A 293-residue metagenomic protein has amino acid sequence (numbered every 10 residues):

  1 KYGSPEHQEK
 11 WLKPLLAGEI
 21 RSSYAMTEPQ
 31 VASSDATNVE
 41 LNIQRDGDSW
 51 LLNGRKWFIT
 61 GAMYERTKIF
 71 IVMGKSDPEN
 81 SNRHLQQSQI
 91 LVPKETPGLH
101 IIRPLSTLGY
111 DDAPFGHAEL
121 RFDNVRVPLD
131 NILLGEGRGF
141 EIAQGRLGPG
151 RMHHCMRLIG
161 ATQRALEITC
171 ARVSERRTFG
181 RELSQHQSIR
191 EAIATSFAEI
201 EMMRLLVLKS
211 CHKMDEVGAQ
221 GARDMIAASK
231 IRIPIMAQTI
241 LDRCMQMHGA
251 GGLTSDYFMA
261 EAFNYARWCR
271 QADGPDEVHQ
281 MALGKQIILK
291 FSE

Functional and structural regions predicted by a protein language model:
K1-Y2, Y24, E79: Flexible, glycine-rich active-site loops centered on histidine and acidic residues that chelate a metal or position
Y2-H7, P14, G18, A36 (+4 more regions): Alpha-helical interface subdomain recognition
G18-T27, V72: A short, Trp-centered hydrophobic/proline-enriched beta-strand micro-motif
T27-A32, F58-T60, L105-G109: Short, solvent-exposed loop/turn elements at beta->coil junctions and helix N-caps that rim active or binding pockets
S34-T37, A62-T67, N82-Q86, D112-P114 (+1 more regions): Short glycine/proline-enriched turns and hinge-like loops at secondary-structure junctions
N38, P97-R126: Flexible, small-/acidic-enriched active-site or ligand-binding loops
E40-N42: Short, surface-exposed charged micro-motifs
D48-S49, N53-I102: A short core secondary-structure module
